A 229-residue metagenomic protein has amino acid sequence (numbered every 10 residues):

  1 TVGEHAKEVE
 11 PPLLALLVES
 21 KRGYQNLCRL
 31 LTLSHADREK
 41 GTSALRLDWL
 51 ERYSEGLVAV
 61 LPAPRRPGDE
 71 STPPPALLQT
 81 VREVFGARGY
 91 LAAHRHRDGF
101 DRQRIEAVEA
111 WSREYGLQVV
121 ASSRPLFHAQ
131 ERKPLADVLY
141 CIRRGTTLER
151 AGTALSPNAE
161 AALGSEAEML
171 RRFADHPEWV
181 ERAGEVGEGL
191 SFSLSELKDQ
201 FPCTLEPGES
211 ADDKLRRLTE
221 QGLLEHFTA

Functional and structural regions predicted by a protein language model:
T1-A229: Phosphodiester-processing cores and adjacent nucleic acid-binding clamps
